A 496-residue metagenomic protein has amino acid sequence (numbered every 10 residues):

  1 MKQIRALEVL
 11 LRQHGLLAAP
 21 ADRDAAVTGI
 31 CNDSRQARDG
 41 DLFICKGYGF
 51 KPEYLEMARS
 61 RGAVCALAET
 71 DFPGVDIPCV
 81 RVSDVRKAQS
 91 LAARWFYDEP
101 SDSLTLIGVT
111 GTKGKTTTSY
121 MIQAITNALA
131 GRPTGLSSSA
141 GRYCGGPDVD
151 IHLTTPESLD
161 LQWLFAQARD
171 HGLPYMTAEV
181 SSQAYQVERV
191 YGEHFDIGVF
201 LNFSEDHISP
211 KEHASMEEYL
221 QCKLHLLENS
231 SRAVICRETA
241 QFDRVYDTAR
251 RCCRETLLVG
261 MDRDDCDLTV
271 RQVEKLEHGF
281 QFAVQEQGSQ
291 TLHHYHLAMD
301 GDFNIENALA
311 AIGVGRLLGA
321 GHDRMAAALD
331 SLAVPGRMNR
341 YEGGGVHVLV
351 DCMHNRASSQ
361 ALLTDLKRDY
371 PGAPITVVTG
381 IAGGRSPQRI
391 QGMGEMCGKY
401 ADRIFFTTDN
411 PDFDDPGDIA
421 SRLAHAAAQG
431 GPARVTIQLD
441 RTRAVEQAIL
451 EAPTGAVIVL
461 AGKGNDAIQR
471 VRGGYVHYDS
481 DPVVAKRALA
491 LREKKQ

Functional and structural regions predicted by a protein language model:
M1-A18, D39-L42, Y48-F50, K87 (+4 more regions): ATP-dependent carboxylate-amine ligase
M1-L91, W95, E228, R271-Q272 (+4 more regions): N-terminal leader/targeting and accessory segments in enzymes
P52-A68, D76-A88, D196-N202, E217-Q221 (+3 more regions): A short, gly/pro- and small-residue-rich
L55-E56, Q123, F165, K223 (+3 more regions): Generic hydrophobic/aromatic pocket-lining and core-packing "Φ" positions
V64-T70, V234-E238, V378-T379, R403-N410: Short internal beta-strands
A68, F72-D76, H171, Q186 (+2 more regions): Acidic, Mg2+-coordinating active-site environments of NTP-dependent enzymes
P73-G74, R142-C144, A184-Q186, A240-R244 (+3 more regions): Short, active-site-adjacent cap segments at secondary-structure transitions
Q89-A233, R237, Q241-R254, Y370 (+1 more regions): Phosphate-binding loop of NTP-binding sites
